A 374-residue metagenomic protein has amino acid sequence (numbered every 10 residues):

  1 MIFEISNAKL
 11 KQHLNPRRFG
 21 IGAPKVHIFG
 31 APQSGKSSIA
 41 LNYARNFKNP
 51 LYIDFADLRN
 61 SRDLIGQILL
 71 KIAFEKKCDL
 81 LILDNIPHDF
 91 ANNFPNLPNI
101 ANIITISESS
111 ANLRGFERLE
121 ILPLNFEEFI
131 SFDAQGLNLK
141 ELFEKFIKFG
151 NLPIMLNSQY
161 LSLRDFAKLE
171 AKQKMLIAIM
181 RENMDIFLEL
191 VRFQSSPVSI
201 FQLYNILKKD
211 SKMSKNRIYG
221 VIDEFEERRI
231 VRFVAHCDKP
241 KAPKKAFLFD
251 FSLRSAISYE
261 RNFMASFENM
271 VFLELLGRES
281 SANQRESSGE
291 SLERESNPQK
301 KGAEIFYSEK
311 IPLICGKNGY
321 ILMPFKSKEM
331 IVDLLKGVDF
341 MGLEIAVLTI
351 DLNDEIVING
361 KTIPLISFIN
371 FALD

Functional and structural regions predicted by a protein language model:
M1-G20: N-terminal pre-Walker A segment at the start of P-loop NTPase domains
G22-I39: Walker A/P-loop nucleotide-binding motif
P32, C237, K244-D374: A cross-kingdom feature that marks ATP-driven nucleic-acid transaction machinery
S37-K48: P-loop NTPase Walker A phosphate-binding motif
L51-E75: Short glycine-rich substrate-engagement loop in P-loop NTPases that contacts/grips substrate
A73-A91: Conserved P-loop NTPase "ATPase switch" module shared by AAA+ and STAND
I82-D84, A101-E108: Structural recognition of the conserved hydrophobic beta-strand(s) that form the central parallel beta-sheet of P-loop
S131-S255: Interdomain hinge/linker elements that couple catalytic modules in large macromolecular machines
